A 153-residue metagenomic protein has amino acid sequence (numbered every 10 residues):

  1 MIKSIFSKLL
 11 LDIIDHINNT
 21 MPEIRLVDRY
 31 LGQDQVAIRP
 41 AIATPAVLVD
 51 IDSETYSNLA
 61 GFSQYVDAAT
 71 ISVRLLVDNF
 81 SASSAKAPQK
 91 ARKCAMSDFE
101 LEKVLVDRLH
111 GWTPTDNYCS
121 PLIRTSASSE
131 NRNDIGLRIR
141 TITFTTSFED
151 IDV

Functional and structural regions predicted by a protein language model:
M1-P40, D52-V153: Charged, amphipathic alpha-helical segments and their flanking helix caps
A43-I51: Low-complexity, acidic Ser/Thr/Pro/Gly-rich terminal tails and inter-domain linkers that flank the onset of structured
